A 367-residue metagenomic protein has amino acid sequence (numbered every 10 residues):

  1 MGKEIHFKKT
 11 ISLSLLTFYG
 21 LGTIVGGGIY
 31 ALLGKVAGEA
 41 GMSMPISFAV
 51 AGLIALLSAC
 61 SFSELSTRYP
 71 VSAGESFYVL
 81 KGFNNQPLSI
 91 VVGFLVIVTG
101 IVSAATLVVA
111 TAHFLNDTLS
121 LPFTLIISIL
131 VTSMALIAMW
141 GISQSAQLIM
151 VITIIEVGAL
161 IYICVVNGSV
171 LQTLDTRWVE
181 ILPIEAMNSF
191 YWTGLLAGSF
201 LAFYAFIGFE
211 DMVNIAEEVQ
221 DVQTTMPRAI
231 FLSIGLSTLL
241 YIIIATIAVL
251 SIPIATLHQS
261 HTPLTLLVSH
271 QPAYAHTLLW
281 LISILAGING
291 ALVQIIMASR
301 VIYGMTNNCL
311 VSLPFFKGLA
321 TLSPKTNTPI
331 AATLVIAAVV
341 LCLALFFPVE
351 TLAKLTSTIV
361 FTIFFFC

Functional and structural regions predicted by a protein language model:
M1-S43, L56, C60, V71-S72 (+1 more regions): Membrane-interface "cap" regions at the ends of multi-pass membrane proteins
G2-K8, P45, A49, P122 (+1 more regions): Helix-loop-helix junctions that connect adjacent transmembrane segments in multi-pass membrane transporters
T10-G20, L53, N85-V98, I126 (+6 more regions): Select transmembrane alpha-helical segments in multipass membrane proteins
G20, G34-V36, E64-S66, S76-G82 (+6 more regions): Helix-loop junctions at the membrane interface of multi-pass solute transporters
K35-G38, S47, L57-V131, L136-M139 (+2 more regions): Hydrophobic transmembrane alpha-helices that form the core helical bundles of multi-pass secondary transporters
E75-N85, D117, F231-L292, P314-V349: TM-loop-TM module centered on a large, flexible mid-protein loop between adjacent transmembrane helices in multi-pass
G93, Q147-M150, P227-G235, W280-S283 (+1 more regions): Internal alpha-helical transmembrane segments of multi-pass membrane proteins, especially GPCRs
A159-I163, T356-C367: Hydrophobic alpha-helical segments of multi-pass membrane transport proteins
